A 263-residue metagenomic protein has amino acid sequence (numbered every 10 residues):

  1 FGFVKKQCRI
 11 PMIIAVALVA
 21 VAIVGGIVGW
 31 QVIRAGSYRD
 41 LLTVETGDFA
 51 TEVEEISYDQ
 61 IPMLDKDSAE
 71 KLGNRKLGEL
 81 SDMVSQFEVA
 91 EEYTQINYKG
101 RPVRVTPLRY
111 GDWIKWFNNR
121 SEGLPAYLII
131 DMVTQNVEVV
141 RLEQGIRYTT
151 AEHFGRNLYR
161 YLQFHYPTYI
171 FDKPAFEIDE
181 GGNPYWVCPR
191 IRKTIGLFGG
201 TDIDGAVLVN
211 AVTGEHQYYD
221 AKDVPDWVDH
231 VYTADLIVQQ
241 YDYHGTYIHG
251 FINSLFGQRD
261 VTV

Functional and structural regions predicted by a protein language model:
F1-V263: Soluble extracytoplasmic regions of secretory-pathway and membrane proteins
